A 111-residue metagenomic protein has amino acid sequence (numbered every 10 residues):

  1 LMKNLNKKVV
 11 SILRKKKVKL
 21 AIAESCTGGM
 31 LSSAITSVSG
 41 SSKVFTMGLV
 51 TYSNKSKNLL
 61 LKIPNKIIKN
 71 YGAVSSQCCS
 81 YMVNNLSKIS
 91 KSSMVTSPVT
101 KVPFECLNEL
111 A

Functional and structural regions predicted by a protein language model:
L1-A111: Short alpha-helical segments enriched in small residues
